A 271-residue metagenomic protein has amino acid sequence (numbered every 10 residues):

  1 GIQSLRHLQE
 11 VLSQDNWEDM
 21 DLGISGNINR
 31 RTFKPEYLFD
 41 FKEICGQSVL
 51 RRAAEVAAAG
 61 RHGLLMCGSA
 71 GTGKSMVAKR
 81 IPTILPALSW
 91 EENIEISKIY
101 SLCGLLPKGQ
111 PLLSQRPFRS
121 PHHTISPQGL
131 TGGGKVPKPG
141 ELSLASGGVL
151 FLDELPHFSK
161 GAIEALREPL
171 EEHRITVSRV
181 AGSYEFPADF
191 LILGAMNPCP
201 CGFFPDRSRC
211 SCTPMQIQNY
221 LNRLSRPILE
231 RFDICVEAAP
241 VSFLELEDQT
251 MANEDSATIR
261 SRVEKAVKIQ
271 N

Functional and structural regions predicted by a protein language model:
G1-L64, S75, S178: Peripheral, non-AAA+ core regions of ATP-driven protein-machinery
R6-H7, G71-T72, I84-P86, Y100 (+7 more regions): Conserved nucleotide-binding/hydrolysis micro-motifs of P-loop NTPases
E55, P111-P117, P127-L150, S183: Conserved alpha-helical scaffold flanking the Walker A/P-loop in AAA+ ATPase domains
L65-K108, E172: Walker A/P-loop
G68, G132, E154: The Walker A (P-loop) glycine that initiates the GxxxxGKT/S ATP-binding motif of P-loop NTPases
F118-P121, K138-G147, V177-P198, S208 (+1 more regions): AAA+/SF3 P-loop NTPase mechanochemical coupling elements
H122, K138-E171, F203-D206, S225-L229 (+1 more regions): Conserved AAA+/SF3 P-loop NTPase catalytic/coupling segment centered on the Walker-B
E185-D189, C199-N271: Phosphate-sensing "switch" segment of ASCE/P-loop ATPases
